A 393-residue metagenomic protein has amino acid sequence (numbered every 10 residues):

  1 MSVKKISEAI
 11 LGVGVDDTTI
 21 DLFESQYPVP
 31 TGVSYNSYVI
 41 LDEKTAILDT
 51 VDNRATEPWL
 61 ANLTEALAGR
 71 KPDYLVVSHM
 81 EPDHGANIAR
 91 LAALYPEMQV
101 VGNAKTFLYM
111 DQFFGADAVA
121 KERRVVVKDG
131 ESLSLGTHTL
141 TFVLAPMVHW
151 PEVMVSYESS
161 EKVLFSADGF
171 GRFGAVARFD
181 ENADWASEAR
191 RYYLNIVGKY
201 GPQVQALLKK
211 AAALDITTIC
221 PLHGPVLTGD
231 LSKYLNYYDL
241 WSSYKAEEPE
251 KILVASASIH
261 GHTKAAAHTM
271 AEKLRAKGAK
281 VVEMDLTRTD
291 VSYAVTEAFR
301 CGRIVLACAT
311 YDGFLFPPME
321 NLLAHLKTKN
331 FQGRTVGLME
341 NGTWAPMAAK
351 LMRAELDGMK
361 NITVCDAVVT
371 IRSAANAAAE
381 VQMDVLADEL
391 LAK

Functional and structural regions predicted by a protein language model:
V3-E65, V155-E158, K162-F165, T263: Conserved beta-strand hairpin/beta-sheet module of binuclear metal-dependent hydrolase folds, prominently
K4-E8, G102-V153, Y200-A206: Metallo-beta-lactamase
E43, R54-V101: Active-site metal-binding motif and surrounding structural segment of the metallo-beta-lactamase
L48-T50, P72-M80, Q99-N103, L164-D168 (+1 more regions): Active-site neighborhood of phospho(di)ester-bond hydrolases with catalytic His/Asp-centered motifs
N87, D290-A294: Short acidic active-site motifs
V176-D180, D184-I219, H223-V226, T269-M284 (+1 more regions): FMN-binding flavodoxin-like domain, especially the glycine-rich phosphate-binding loop
C220-E248: Short N-terminal or domain-adjacent regulatory/targeting segments
A255-K277: Short, charged N-terminal beta->alpha structural module
